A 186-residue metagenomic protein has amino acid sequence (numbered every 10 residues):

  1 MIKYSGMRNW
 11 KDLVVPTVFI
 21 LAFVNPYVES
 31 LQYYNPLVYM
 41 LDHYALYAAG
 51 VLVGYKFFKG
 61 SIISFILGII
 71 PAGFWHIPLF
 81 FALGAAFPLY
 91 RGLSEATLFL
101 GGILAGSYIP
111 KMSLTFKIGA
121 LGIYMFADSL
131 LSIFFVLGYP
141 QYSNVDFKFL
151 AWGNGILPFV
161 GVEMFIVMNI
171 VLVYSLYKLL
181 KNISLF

Functional and structural regions predicted by a protein language model:
M1-F186: Alpha-helical membrane segments of multi-pass proteins
